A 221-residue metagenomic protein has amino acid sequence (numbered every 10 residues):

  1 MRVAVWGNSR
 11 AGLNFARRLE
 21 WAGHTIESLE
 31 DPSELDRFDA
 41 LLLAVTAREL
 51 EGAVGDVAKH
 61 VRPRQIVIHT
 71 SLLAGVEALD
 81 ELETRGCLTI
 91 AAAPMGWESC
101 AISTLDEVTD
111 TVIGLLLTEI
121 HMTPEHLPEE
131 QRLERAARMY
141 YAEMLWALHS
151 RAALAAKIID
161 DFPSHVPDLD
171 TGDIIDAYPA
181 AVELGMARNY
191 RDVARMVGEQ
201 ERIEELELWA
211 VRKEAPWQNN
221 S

Functional and structural regions predicted by a protein language model:
M1-D36, I158: NAD(P)+-binding Rossmann beta1-loop-alpha1 motif at the extreme N-terminus of oxidoreductases
V5-R10, A44-A47, T70-L72, S103-E107 (+1 more regions): Structural motif
F15, W21, L82-R85, W97-I175: Internal alpha-helical scaffold of NAD(P)-dependent oxidoreductase catalytic cores
L29-D31, A92, L127-E129: Conserved beta-strand termini and adjacent loop/short-helix elements that scaffold enzyme active sites in alpha/beta
P32-E98: Rossmann-like NAD(P)(H) cofactor-binding subdomain of soluble oxidoreductases
L72-A74, G96, Q131, Y178-V182: Glycine-rich beta-alpha junction loops
L154-S221: Interdomain hinge/lid region at the active-site interface of Rossmann-like NAD(P)-dependent oxidoreductases
